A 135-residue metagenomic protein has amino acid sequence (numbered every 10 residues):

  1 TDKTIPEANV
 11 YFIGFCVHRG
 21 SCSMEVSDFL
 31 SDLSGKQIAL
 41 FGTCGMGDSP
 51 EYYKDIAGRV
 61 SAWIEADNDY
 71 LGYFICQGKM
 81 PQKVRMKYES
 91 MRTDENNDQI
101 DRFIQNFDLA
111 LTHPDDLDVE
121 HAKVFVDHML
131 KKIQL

Functional and structural regions predicted by a protein language model:
T1-T4: A short, well-structured beta->alpha microelement
E7-L135: FMN-binding flavodoxin-like domain, especially the glycine-rich phosphate-binding loop
